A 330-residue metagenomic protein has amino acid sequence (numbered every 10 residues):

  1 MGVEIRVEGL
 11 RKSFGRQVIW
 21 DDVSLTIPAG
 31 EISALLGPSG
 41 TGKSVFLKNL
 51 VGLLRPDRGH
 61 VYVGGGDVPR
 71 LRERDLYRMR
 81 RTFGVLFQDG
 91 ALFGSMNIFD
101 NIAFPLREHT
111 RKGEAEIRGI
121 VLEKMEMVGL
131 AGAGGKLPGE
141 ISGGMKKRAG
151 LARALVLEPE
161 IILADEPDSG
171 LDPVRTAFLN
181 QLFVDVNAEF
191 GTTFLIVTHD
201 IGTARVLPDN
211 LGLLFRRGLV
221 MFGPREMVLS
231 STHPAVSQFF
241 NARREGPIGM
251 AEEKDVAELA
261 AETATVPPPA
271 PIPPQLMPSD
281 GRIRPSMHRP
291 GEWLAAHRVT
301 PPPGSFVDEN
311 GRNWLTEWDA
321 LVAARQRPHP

Functional and structural regions predicted by a protein language model:
V51: Helix-to-loop junction immediately C-terminal to a conserved catalytic motif
D67, E114-G132: Conserved ABC ATPase "signature" region
L137-I141, M145: Conserved ABC ATPase signature
E158: Conserved catalytic motifs of ABC-family nucleotide-binding domains
I162-D165: Catalytic Walker B motif of ABC-type/P-loop ATPase nucleotide-binding domains
A177-E189: Helical segment within the ABC ATPase nucleotide-binding domain
